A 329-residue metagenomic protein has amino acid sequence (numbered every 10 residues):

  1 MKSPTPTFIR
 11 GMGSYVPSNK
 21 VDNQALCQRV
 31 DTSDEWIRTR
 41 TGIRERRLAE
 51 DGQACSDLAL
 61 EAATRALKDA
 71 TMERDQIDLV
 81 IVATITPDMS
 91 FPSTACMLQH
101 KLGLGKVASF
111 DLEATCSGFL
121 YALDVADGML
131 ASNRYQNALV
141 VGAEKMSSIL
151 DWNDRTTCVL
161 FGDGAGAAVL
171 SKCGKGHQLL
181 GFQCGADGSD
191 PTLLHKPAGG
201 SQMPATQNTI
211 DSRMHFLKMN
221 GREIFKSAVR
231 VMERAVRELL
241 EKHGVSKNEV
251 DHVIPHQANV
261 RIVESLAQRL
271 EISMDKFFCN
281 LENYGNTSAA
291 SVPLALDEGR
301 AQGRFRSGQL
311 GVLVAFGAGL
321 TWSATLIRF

Functional and structural regions predicted by a protein language model:
M1-D51, D154-K226, R230, R234 (+1 more regions): Condensing-enzyme catalytic core mediating Claisen C-C bond formation in acyl metabolism
I9-G11, I37, A66, I77-V80 (+8 more regions): Buried hydrophobic positions in well-ordered alpha/beta secondary-structure cores of metabolic enzymes
R10-G13, A83, E113, A138-E144 (+4 more regions): Short beta-strand segments
V30-T39, M89-G103, V140-M146, S201-T209 (+1 more regions): Acidic-glycine-rich active-site phosphate/pyrophosphate-binding loop
S56, L60-A63, L67, T86-P87 (+7 more regions): Claisen-condensing/thiolase-fold acyl-transfer catalytic domains that form or cleave C-C bonds in fatty acid
D69, E73-L104: Anion-binding (especially nucleotide phosphate/pyrophosphate-binding) glycine-rich loop and adjoining beta-alpha core
D75-A83, K247-H256: Short glycine-rich phosphate-binding loop at a beta-alpha junction
M129-A165: Flexible, glycine-rich active-site loops centered on histidine and acidic residues that chelate a metal or position
